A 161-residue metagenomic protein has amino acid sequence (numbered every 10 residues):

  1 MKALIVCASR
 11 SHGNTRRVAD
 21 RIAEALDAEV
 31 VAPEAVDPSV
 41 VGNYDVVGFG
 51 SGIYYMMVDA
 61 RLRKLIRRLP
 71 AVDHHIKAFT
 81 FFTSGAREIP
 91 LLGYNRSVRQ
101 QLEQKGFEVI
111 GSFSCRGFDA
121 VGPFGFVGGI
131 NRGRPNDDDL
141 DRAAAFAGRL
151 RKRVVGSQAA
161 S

Functional and structural regions predicted by a protein language model:
A3-V6, R10, N14-R17, R21-V31 (+1 more regions): FMN-binding flavodoxin-like domain, especially the glycine-rich phosphate-binding loop
P33-V36: Conserved SAM/SAH-binding loop
